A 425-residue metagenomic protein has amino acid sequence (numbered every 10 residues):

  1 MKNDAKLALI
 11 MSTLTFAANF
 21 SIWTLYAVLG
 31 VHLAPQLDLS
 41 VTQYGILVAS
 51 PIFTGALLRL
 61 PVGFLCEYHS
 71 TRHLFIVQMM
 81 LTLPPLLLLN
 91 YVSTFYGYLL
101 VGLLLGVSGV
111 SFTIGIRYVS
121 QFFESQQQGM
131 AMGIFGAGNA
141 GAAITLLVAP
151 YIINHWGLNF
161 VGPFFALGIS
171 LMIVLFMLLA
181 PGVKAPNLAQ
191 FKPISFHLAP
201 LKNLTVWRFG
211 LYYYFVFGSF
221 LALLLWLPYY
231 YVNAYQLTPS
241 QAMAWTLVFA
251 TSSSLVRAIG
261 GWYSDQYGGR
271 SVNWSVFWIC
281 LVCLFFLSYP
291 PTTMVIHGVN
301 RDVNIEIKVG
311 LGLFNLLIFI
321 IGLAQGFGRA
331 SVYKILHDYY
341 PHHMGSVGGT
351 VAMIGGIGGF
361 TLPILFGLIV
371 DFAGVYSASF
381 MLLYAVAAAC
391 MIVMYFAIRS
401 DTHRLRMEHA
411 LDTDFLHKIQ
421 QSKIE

Functional and structural regions predicted by a protein language model:
M1-K2, V183-G210, F415-S422: Juxtamembrane intracellular "pre-TM" segments in multi-pass secondary transporters
L7-V41, L223-P228, L362: Extracytoplasmic
Y26-A27, L204-L255, R329: Extracytoplasmic gate region of multi-pass secondary transporters
L57-F95: Conserved MFS/SLC helix-loop-helix module at the cytosolic interface between two early adjacent transmembrane helices
V101-G138: Cytoplasmic helix-loop-helix junction between adjacent transmembrane helices in 12-TM secondary transporters
Q127-L147, A352-L362: Glycine-rich segments within core transmembrane alpha-helices of 12-TM secondary carriers
I134-P181, W226: Helix-loop-helix hairpin linking two adjacent transmembrane segments in secondary transporters
R270-V332: C-terminal transmembrane helical hairpin of 12-TM major facilitator-type secondary transporters
